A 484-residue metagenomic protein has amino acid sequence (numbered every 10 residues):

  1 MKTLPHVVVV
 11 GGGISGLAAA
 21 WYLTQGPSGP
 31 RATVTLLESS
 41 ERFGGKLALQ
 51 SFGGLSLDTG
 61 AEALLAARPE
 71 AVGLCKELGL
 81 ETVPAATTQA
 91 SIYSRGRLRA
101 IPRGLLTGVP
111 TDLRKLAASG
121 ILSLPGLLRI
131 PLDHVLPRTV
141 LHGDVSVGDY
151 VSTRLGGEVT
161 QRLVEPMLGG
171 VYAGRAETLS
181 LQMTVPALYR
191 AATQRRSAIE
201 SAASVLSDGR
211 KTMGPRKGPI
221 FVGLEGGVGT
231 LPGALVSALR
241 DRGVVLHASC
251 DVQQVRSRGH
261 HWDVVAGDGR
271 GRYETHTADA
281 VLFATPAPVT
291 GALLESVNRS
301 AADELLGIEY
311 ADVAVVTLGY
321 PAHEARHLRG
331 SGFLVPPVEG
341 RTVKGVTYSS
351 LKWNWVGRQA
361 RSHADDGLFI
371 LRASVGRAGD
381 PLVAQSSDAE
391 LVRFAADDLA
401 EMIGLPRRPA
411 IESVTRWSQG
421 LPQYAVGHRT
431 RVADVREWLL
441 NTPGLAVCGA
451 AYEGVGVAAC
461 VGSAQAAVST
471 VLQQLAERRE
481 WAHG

Functional and structural regions predicted by a protein language model:
K2-S15: Beta1/beta-strand and adjacent pyrophosphate-binding region of the FAD-binding site in flavoprotein oxidoreductases
S15, R42, P288: Conserved Rossmann-like nucleotide-cofactor binding loop
T24-F52: Glycine-rich FAD pyrophosphate-binding loop
G53-R138: Dinucleotide-binding Rossmann-like beta1-alpha1 core, especially the glycine-rich loop that anchors the ADP
G73-R103, L155-T160, A238-L246, Q253-W262: Feature captures the FAD/FMN-dependent oxidoreductase FAD-binding
P102-G104, V109, L328-G330, G345-G484: Conserved flavin/dinucleotide-binding core of flavoenzymes
L128-V255, H261, T277: Active-site/ligand-binding neighborhood in enzyme catalytic cores
A248-A384, A389, E401-M402, E437 (+1 more regions): Mid-domain catalytic core of redox enzymes that form a hydrophobic substrate pocket/lid adjacent to a catalytic redox
